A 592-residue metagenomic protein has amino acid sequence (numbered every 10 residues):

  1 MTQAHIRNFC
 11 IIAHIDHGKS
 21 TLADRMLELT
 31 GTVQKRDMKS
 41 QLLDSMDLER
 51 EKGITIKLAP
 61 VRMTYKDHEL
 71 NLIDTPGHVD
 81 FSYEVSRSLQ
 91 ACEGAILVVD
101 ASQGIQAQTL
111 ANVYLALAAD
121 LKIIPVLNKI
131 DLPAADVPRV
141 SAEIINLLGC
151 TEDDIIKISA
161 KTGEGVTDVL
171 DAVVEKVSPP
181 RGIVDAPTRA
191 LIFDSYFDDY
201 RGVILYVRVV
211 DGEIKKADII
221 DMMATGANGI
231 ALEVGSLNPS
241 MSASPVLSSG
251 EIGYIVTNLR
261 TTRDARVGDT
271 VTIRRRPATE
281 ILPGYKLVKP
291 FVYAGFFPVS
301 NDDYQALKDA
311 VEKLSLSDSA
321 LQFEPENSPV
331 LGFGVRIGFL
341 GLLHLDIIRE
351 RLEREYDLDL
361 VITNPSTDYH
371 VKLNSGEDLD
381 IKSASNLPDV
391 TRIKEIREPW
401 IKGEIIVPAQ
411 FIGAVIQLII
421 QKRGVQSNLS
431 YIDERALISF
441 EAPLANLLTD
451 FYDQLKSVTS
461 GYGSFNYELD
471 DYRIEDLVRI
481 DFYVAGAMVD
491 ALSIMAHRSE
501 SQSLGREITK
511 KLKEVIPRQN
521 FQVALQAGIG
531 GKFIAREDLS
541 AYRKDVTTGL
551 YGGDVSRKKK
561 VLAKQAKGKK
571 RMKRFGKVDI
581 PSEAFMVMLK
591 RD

Functional and structural regions predicted by a protein language model:
M1-D592: Structural and coupling elements of P-loop NTPases
